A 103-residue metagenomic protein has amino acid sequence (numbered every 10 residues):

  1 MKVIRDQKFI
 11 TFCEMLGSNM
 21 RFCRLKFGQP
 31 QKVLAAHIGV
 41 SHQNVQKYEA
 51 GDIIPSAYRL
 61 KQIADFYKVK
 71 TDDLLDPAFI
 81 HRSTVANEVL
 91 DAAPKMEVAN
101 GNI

Functional and structural regions predicted by a protein language model:
M1-K26: A short, Lys/Arg-rich alpha-helix, primarily the initiator
K2-I4, L75-I103: Short, charged recognition helix plus adjacent turn of helix-turn-helix-like nucleic-acid-binding domains
T11, F22, K32, A50-G51: Residue-level marker of alpha-helix boundaries and capping positions
M15, K26, D52-P55, F66: Helix-turn-helix/winged-helix DNA-binding modules
S18-V33, H37, Q62, E88-V89 (+1 more regions): Short basic helix-loop element that most often maps to the first helix and adjoining turn of HTH DNA-binding modules
G39-I54, D76-F79: Recognition helix of helix-turn-helix/homeodomain-like DNA-binding domains that insert into the DNA major groove
Y58-D73: DNA major-groove recognition helix of helix-turn-helix/homeodomain DNA-binding modules
